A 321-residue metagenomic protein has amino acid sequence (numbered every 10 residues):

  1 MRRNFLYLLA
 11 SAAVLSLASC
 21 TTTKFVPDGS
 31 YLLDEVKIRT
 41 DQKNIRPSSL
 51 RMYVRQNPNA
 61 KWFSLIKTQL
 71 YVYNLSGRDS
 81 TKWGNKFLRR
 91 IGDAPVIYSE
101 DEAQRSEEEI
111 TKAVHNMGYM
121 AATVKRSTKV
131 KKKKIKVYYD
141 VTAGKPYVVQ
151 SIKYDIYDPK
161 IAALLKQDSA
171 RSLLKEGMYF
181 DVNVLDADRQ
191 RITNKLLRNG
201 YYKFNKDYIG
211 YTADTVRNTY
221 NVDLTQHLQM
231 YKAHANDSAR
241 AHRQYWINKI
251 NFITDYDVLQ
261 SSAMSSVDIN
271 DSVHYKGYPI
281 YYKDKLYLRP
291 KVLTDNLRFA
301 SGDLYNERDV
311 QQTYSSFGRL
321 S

Functional and structural regions predicted by a protein language model:
M1-L8: Bacterial N-terminal signal peptides that target proteins for export
S16-S19: C-terminal motif of bacterial Sec signal peptides marking the signal peptidase cleavage site
T21-R319: Interaction-mediating elements
